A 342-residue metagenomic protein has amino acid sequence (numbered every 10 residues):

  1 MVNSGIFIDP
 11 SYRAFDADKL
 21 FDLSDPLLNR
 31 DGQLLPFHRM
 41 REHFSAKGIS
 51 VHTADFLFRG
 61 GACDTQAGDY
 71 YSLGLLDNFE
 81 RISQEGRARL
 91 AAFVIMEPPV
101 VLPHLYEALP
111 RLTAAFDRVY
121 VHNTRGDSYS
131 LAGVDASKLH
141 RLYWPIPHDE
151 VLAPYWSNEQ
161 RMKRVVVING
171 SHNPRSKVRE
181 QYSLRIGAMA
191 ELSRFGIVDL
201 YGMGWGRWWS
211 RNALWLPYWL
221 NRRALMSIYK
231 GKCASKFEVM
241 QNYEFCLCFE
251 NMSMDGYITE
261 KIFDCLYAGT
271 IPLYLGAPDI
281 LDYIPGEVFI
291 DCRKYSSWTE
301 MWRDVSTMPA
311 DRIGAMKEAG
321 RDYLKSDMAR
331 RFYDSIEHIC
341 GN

Functional and structural regions predicted by a protein language model:
V2-I290, R312, D327-N342: Nucleotide-sugar donor-binding catalytic core of glycosyltransferases
W144, D304-V305, Y323-S326: Amphipathic, soluble alpha/beta structural segments
N169, T270-I271, W302-D304, K317: Generic hydrophobic/packing signal
V288-R303: Change "using UDP/GDP/dTDP sugars" to "using nucleotide sugars
W298, E318-G320, D334, H338: Residue-level signal for alpha-helical context at structural boundaries
S306-D322: Conserved donor-nucleotide binding/catalytic region of nucleotide-linked donor-dependent transferases
